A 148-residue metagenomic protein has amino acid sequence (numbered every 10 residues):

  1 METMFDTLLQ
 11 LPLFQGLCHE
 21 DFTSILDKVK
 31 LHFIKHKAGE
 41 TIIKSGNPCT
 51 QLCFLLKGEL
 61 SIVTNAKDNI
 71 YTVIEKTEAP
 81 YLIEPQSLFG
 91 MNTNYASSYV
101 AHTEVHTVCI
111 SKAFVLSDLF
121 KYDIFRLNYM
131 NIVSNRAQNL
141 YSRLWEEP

Functional and structural regions predicted by a protein language model:
M1-F33, K37, L82-I83, S87-G90 (+1 more regions): Cyclic nucleotide-binding regulatory module and flanking cytosolic helices
F5-T7, S98, V108-C109: Short hydrophobic/aromatic segments of transmembrane alpha-helices and their interfaces
F14, I74, T107-V108: A residue-level structural signature of the nucleotidyltransferase/glycosyltransferase Rossmann-like core
F22, N94-S97, A113-P148: A small-molecule sensor/coupling module
I34-H36, T77, I110: Hydrophobic residues at beta-strand termini and immediately following loops that shape nucleotide-binding pockets
E40-T103: Cyclic nucleotide-binding regulatory domains
V105-F114: A short hydrophobic beta-strand segment most commonly corresponding to one strand of the jelly-roll/cupin
